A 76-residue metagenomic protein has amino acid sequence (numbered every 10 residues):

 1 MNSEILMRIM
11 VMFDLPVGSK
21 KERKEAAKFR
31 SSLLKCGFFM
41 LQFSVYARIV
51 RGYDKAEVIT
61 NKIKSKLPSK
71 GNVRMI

Functional and structural regions predicted by a protein language model:
M1-M10, L15-I76: Basic nucleic-acid-binding interfaces
